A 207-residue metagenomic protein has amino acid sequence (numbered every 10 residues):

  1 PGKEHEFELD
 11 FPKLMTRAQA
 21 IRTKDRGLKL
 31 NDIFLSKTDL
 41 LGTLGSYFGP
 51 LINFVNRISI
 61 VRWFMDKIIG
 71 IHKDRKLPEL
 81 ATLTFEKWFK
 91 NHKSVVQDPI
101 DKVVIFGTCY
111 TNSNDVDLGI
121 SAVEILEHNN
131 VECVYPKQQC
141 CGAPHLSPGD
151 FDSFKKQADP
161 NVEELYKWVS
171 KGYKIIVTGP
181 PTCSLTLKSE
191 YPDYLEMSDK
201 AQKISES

Functional and structural regions predicted by a protein language model:
P1-Q139, P144-K203: Iron-sulfur-cluster electron-transfer modules
S205-S207: The first long alpha-helix at the start of the GST-like C-terminal all-alpha domain
